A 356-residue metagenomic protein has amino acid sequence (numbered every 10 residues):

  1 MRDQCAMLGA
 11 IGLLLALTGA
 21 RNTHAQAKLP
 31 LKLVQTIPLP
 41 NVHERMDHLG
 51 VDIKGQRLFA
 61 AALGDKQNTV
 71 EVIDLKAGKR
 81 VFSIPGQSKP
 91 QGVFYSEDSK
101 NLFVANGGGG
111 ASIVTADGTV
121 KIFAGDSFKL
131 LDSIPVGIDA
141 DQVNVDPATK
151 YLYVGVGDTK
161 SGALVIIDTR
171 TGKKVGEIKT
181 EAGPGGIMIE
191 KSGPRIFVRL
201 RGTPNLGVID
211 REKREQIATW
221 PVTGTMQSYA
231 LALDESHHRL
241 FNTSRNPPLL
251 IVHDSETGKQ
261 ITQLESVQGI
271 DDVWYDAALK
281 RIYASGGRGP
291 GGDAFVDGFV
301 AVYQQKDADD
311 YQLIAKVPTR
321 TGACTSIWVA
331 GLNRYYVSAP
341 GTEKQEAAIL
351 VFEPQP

Functional and structural regions predicted by a protein language model:
M1-Q4: Positively charged n-region of N-terminal signal peptides that target proteins for export
A6-T18: Bacterial N-terminal signal peptides
R21-P356: Predominantly soluble domains enriched in secretory-pathway, periplasmic, or organellar proteins
